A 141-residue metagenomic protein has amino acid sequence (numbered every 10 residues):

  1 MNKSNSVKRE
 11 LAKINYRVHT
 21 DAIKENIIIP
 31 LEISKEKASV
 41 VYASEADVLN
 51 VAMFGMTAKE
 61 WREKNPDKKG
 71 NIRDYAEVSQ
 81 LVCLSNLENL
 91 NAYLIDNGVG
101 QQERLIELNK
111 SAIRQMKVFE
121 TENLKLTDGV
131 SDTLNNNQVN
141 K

Functional and structural regions predicted by a protein language model:
M1-K141: Positively charged, phosphate-engaging catalytic surfaces used for nucleic-acid and nucleotide handling
